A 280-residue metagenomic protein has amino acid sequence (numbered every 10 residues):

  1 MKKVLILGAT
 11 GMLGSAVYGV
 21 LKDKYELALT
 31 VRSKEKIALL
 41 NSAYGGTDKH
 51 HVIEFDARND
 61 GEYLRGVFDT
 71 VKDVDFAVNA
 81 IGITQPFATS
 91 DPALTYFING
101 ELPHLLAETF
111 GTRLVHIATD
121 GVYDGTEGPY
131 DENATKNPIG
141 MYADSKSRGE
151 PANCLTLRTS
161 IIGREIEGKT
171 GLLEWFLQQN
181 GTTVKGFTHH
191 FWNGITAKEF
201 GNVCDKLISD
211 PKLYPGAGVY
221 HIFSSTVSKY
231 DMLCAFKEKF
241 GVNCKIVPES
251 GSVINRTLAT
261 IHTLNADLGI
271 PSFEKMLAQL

Functional and structural regions predicted by a protein language model:
K2-K24: N-terminal Rossmann NAD(P)H-binding glycine-rich loop of SDR-like oxidoreductase domains
L7, T30, A77-I81, L114-D120 (+2 more regions): SDR active-site strand-loop-helix element
T30-I37, D56-R58: N-terminal Rossmann-fold cofactor-binding loop
G45-G100: NAD(P)H-binding glycine-rich loop region in Rossmannoid oxidoreductase-like domains and their noncatalytic homologs
H104-N137: Conserved Rossmann-fold NAD(P)-dependent oxidoreductase catalytic core, especially the SDR/UDP-sugar
I139-M141, E150-W192, E199, D205: NAD(P)-dependent short-chain dehydrogenase/reductase
G201-K206, D210-N255: Mid/C-terminal beta-alpha module of Rossmann-like enzyme folds, strongest in SDR-family dehydrogenases/epimerases
V242-L280: C-terminal amphipathic/interface module of NAD(P)-dependent oxidoreductases and related NAD-binding regulators
